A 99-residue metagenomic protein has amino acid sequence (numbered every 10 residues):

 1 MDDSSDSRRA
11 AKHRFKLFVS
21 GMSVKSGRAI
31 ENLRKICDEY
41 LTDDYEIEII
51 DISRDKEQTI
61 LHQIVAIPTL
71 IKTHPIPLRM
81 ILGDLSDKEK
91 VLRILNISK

Functional and structural regions predicted by a protein language model:
M1-S4, L70: Phospho-regulatory, low-complexity terminal regions
D2, R9-A11, K16-S20, Y45 (+2 more regions): Domain-length accessory/inserted modules outside core catalytic folds
S7-E39: Local sequence-structure signature of Cys/Sec-based thiol-disulfide redox active-site neighborhoods
R28-E31, K35, E57, E89 (+1 more regions): Solvent-exposed alpha-helical segments within well-ordered globular domains of core cellular machineries
Y40-D44: Short secondary-structure junctions
E48-A66, R93, I97: Thioredoxin-like thiol-disulfide oxidoreductase module
P68-R79: A short, hydrophobic beta-strand/beta-hairpin element that forms part of a small beta-sheet core
L85-K99: Ser/Thr/Gly-rich flexible loops in soluble cytosolic domains mediating phosphotransfer, phosphorylation
